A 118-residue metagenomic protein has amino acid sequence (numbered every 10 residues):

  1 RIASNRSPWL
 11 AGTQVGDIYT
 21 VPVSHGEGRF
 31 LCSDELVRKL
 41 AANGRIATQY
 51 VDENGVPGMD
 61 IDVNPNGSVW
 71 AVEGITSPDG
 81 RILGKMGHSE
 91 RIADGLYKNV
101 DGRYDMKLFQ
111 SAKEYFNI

Functional and structural regions predicted by a protein language model:
R1-I118: Amide-donor transfer/coupling interface in amidating biosynthetic enzymes
